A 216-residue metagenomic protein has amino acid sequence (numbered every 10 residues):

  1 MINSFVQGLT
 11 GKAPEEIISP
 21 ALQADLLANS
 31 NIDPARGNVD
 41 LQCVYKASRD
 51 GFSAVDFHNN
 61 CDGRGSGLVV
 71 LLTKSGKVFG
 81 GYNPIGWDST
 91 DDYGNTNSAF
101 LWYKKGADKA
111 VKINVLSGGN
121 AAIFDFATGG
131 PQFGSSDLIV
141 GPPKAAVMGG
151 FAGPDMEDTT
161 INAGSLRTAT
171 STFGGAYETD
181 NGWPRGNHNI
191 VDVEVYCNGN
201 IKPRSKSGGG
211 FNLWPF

Functional and structural regions predicted by a protein language model:
I2-F216: Phosphate-recognition beta-domain surfaces
